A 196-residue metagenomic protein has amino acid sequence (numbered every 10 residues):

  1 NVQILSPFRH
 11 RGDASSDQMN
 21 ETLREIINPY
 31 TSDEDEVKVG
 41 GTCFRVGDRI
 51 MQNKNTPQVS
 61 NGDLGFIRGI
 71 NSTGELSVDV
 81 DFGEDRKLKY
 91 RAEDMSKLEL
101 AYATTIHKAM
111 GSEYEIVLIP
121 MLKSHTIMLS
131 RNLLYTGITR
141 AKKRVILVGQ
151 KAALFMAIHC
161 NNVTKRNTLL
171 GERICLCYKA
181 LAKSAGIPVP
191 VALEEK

Functional and structural regions predicted by a protein language model:
N1-N61: Conserved helicase/translocase motor-coupling segment
S6, D63-K196: C-terminal accessory regions
